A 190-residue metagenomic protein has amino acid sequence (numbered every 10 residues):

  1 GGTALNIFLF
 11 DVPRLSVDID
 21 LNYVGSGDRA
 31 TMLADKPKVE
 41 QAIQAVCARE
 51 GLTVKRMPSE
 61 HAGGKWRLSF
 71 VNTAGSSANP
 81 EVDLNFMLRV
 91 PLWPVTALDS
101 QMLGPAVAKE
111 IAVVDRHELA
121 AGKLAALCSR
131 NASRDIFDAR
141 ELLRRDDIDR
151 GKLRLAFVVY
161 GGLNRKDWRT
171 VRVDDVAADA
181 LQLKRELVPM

Functional and structural regions predicted by a protein language model:
G1-A4: Glycine-rich beta-strand-to-loop/alpha-helix junction loops that act as flexible
I7-L15, I19, Y23-M190: Structured mid-to-C-terminal alpha-helical surface segments
